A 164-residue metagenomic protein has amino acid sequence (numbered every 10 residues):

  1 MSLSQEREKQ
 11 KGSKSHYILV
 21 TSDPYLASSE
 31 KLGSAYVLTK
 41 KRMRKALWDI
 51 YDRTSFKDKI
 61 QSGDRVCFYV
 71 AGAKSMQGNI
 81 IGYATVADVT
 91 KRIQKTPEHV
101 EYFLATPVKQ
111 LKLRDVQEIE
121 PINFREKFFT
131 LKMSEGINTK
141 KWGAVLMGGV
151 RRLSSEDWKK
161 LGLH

Functional and structural regions predicted by a protein language model:
M1-S62, K74, K140, L153-H164: Compositionally biased, charged N-terminal/linker segments
D23, V70, D88-T90: Residues that form ligand- and interface-recognition hot spots within folded domains
I50, A71, V145-G148: A general structural-boundary detector
V70-M76: Short, charged beta-turn/beta-strand-edge "cap" motif at the junction between a beta-strand and an adjacent loop
Q77-E156, L163-H164: Aromatic- and Lys/Arg-enriched surface recognition patch
